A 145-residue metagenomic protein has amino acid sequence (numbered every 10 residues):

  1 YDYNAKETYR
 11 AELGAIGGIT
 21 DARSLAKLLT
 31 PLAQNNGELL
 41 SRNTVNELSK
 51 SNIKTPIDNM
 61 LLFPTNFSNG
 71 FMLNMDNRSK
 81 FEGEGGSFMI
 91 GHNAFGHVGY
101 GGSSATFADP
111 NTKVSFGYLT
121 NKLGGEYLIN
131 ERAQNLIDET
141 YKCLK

Functional and structural regions predicted by a protein language model:
Y1-K145: Catalytic loop of the DD-peptidase/beta-lactamase superfamily, centered on the K-T-G motif and neighboring
